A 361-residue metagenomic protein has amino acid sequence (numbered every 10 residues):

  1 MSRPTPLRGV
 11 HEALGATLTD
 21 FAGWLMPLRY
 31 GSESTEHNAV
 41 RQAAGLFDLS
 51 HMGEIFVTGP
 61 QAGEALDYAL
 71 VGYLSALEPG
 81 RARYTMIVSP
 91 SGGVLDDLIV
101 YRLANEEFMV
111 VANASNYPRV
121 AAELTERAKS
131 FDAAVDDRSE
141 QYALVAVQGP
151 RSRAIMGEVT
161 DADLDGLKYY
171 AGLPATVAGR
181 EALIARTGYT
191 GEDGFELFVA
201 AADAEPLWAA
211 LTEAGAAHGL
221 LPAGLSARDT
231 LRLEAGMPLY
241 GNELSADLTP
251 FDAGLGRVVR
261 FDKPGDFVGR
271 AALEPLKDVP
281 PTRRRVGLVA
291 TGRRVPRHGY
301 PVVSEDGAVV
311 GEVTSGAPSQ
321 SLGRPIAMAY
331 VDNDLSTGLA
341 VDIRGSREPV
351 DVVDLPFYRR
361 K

Functional and structural regions predicted by a protein language model:
M1-A22, L28, L103-K361: Conserved, structured C-terminal
M1-T85, G93-L95, S226: Acidic, proline/glycine-enriched N-terminal capping motif
E33-Q42, I87-D97, K129-F131, T176-I184 (+1 more regions): Short amphipathic beta-strand starts and helix->beta connectors
Y73-R127: Well-ordered mid-protein domain cores that form the structural environment of catalytic cofactors
